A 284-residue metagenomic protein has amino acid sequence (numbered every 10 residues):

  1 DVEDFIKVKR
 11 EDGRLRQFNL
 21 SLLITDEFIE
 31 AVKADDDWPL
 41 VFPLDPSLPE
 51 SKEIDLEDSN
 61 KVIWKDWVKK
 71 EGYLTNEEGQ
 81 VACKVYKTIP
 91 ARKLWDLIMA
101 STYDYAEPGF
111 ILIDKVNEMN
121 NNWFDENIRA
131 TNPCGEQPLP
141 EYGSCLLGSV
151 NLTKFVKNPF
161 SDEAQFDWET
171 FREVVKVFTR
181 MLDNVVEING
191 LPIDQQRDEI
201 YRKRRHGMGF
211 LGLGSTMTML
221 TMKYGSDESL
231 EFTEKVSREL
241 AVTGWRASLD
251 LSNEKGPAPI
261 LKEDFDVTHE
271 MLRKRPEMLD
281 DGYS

Functional and structural regions predicted by a protein language model:
D1, V177-I188, E199-T221: Core structural elements
D1-W168, L191-Q195, E199, G244-E254 (+2 more regions): Active-site cavity-forming subdomains of large catalytic enzyme subunits
F28, L147, V175-F178, L182 (+2 more regions): Hydrophobic residues within well-ordered alpha-helices
A164-R180, I193-M208, E234, R238: Helix-rich catalytic cores of soluble enzyme domains
R204, G209-S284: Helix-rich, typically C-terminal accessory recognition domains appended to large enzymatic cores
